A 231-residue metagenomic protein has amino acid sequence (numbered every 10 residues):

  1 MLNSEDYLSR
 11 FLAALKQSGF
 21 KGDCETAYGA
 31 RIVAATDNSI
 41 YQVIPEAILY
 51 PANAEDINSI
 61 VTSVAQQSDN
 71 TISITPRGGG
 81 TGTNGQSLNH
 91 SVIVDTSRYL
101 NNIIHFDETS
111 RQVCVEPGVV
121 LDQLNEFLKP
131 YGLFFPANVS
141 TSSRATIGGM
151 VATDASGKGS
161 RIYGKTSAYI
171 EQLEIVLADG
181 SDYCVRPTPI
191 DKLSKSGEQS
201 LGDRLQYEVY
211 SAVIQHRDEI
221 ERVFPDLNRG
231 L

Functional and structural regions predicted by a protein language model:
M1-A65, D69, G79-R111, S140 (+1 more regions): N-terminal flexible segment immediately upstream of the FAD-binding catalytic core in FAD-dependent oxidoreductases
G22-D23, E46-I48, T71-T75, S91-I93 (+5 more regions): Structural motif
I74-P76, T83-N84, L124: Extended, hydrophobic alpha-helical segments in both membrane/secreted and soluble proteins
I103-I104, V115-L231: FAD-binding subdomain of flavoenzyme oxidoreductases
